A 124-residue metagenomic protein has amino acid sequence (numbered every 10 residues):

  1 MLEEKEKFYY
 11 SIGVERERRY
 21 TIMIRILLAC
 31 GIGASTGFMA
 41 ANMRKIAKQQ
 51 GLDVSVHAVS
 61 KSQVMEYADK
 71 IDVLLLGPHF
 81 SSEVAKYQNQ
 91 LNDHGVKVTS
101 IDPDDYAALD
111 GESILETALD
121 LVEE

Functional and structural regions predicted by a protein language model:
E3-I22: Short, Lys/Arg-enriched N-terminal segments with co-localized hydrophobic residues within the first ~10-30 amino acids
I24-I26, G31-G33, A85-D105: P-loop/Walker A phosphate-binding loop and immediately adjacent motor/lid segment at beta-alpha junctions
I24-K61: Conserved active-site segments centered on acidic
R25, V98-E124: Ser/Thr/Gly-rich flexible loops in soluble cytosolic domains mediating phosphotransfer, phosphorylation
G37-A40, S81-Q88: Short, surface-exposed alpha-helical segments at coil->helix boundaries
A41, K45-Q49, N89, E116 (+1 more regions): Short, well-ordered alpha-helices that flank and scaffold nucleotide-derived cofactor binding pockets
S60-V64, E83: Short acidic active-site motifs
A68-V73: Short acidic/histidine-rich motifs immediately flanking catalytic phosphotransfer sites in two-component signaling
